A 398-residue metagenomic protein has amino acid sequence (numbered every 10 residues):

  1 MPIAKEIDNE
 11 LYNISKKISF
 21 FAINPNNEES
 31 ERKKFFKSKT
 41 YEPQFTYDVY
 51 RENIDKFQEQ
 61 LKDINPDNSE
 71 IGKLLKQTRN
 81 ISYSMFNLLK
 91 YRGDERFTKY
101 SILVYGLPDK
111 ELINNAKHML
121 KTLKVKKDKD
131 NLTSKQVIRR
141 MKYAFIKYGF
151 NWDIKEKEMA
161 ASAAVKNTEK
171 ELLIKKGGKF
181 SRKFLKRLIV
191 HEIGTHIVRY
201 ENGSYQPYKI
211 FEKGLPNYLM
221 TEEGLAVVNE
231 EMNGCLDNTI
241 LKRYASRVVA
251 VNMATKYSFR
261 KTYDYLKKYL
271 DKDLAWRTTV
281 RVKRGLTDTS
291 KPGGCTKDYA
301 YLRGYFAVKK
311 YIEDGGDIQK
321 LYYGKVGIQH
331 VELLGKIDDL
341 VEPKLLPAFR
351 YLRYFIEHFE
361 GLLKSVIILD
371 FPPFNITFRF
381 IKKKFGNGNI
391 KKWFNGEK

Functional and structural regions predicted by a protein language model:
M1-K110, R350-R353, F359, K364-K398: N-terminal low-structure segments adjacent to metalloprotease catalytic domains across cellular compartments
I64-K183: Contiguous, non-catalytic segments that form substrate-binding/exosite surfaces or channel walls
R96-Y100, P207-Y208, L241, L321: Short, glycine/acidic-rich hinge or "gate" loops at secondary-structure transitions that mediate conformational
K166-E171, V198-N202, R277-T279: Active-site-adjacent bridging/hinge elements
K183, V198-E222: Post-HEXXH active-site segment of zinc metalloproteases
L185-V198: Short alpha-helix carrying the canonical HExxH Zn2+-binding catalytic motif
E212-V251, G304: Post-HExxH zinc-binding segment in Zn-dependent metallohydrolases
I240-E397: Conserved alpha-helical "signature site" that marks functionally important helical segments or helix/loop junctions
